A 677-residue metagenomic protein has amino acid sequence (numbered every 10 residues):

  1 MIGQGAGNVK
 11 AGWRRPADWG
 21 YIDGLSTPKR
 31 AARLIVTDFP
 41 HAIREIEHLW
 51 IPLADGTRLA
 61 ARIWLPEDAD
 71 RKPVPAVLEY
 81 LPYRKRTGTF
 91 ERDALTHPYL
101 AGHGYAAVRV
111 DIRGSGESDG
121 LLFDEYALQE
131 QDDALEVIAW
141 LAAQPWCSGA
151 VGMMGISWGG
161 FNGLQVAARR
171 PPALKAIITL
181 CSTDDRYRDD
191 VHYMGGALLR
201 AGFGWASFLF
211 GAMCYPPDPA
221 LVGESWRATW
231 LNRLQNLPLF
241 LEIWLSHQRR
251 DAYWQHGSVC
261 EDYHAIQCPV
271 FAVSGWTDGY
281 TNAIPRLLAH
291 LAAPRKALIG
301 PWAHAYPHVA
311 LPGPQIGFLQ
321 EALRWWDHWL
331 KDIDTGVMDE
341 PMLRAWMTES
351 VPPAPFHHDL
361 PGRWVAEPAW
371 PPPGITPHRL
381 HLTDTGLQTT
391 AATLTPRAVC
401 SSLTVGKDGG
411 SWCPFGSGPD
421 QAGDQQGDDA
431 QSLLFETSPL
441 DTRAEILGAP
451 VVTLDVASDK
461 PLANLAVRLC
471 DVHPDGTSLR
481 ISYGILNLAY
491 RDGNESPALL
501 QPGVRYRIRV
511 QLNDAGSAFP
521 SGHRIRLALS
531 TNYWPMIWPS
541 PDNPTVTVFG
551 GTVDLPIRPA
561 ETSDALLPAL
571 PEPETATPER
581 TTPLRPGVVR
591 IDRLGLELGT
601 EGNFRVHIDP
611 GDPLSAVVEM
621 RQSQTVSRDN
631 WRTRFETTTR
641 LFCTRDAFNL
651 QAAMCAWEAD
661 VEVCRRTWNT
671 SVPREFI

Functional and structural regions predicted by a protein language model:
M1-I2, V9: Short terminal hydrophobic/aromatic SLiMs and anchors at protein ends
R33-A69, E436-T442, D455, S496: N-terminal cap/lid segment of alpha/beta-hydrolase-fold proteins
D68-A142, V191-H192, P461, C470-P474: Cap/lid segment of the alpha/beta-hydrolase catalytic domain
D93-A94, G102, A168-A265: Accessory cap/linker subdomain of secreted extracellular hydrolases
P145-S157: Alpha/beta-hydrolase fold nucleophile elbow
I156-Q165: Glycine-rich nucleophile elbow surrounding the catalytic serine of serine-hydrolase chemistry
I266, A272-S274: Short beta-strand/loop motif that positions the catalytic acidic residue of the alpha/beta-hydrolase fold
L298, H308, P312-W657, V661-I677: C-terminal, loop-rich substrate-recognition/catalytic regions characterized by aromatic stacking residues
